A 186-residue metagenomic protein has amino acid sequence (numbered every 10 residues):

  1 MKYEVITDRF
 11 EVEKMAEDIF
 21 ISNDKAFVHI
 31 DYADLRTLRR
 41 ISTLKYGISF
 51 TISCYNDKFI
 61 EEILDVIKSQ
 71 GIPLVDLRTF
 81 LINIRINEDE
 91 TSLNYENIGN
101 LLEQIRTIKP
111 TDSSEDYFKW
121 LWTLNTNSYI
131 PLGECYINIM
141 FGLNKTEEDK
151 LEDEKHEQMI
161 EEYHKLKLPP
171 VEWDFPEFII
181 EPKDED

Functional and structural regions predicted by a protein language model:
M1-D186: Tubulin/FtsZ superfamily GTPase core signature
